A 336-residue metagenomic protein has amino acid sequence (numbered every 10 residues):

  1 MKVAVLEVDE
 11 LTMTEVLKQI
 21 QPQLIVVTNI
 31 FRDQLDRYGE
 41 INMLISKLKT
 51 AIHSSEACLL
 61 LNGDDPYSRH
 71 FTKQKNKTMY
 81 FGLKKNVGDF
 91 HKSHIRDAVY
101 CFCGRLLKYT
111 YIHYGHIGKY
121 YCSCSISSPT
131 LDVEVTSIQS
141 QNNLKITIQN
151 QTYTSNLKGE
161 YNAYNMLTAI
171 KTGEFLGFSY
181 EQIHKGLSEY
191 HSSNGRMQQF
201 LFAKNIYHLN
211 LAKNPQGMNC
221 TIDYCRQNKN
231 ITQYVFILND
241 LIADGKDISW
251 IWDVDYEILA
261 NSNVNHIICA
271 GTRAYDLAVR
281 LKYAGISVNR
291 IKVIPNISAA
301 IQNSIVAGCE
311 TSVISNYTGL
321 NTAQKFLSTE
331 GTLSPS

Functional and structural regions predicted by a protein language model:
K2-G104, K108-T110: Flexible active-site lid/hinge loop adjacent to a nucleotide/diphosphate and Mg2+-phosphate binding pocket
Q19-N29, H116-T130, L157-S188, C309: A conserved, hydrophobic alpha-helical segment in the catalytic core of large ATP/adenylate-utilizing enzymes
L61-D64, L83, L211-A212, I237-L241 (+3 more regions): Structural motif
P66-H70, V87-G88, I242-K246, R273-V279 (+1 more regions): Short, charged/polar "capping" segments at the starts of alpha-helices and the immediately preceding loops
K84-K145, N156: Cys/His-rich short segments
Q139-Q141, N156, T172-A212: Gly/charged, well-structured mid-domain segments that form the phosphate/adenylate-handling core of ATP-dependent
L211-R290, G331-S336: Active-site beta-alpha connecting loops in nucleotide-dependent enzymes
V313-S336: Glycine/aspartate-rich loop-and-adjacent alpha/beta segment that forms the canonical ThDP
